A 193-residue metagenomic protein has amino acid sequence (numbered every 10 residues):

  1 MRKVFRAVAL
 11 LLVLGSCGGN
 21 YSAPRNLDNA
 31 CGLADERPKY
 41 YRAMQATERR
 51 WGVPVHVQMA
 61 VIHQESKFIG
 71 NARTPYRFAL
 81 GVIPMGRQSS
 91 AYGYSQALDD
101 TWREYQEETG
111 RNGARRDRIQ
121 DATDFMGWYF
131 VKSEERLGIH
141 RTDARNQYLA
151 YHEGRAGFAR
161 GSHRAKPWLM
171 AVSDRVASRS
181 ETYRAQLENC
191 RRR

Functional and structural regions predicted by a protein language model:
M1-R2, Y41: Generic alpha-helix initiation/capping and coil-helix boundary signal
R2-L10: Sec-dependent signal peptide recognition, specifically the positively charged N-region followed immediately by
V13-S16: C-terminal motif of bacterial Sec signal peptides marking the signal peptidase cleavage site
G19-R193: Catalytic glycan-binding domains that act on GlcNAc-containing polysaccharides
